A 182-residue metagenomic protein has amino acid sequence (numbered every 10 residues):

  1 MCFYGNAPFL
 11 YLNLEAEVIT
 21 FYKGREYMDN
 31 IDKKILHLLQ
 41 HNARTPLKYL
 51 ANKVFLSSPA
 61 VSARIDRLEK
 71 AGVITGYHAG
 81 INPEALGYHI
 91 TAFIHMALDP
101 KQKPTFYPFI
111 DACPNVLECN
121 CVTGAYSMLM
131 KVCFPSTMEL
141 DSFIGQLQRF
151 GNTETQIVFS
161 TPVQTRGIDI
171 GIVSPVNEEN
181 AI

Functional and structural regions predicted by a protein language model:
M1-I182: A compositional/biophysical signature of low hydrophobicity enriched in polar/charged and small residues
